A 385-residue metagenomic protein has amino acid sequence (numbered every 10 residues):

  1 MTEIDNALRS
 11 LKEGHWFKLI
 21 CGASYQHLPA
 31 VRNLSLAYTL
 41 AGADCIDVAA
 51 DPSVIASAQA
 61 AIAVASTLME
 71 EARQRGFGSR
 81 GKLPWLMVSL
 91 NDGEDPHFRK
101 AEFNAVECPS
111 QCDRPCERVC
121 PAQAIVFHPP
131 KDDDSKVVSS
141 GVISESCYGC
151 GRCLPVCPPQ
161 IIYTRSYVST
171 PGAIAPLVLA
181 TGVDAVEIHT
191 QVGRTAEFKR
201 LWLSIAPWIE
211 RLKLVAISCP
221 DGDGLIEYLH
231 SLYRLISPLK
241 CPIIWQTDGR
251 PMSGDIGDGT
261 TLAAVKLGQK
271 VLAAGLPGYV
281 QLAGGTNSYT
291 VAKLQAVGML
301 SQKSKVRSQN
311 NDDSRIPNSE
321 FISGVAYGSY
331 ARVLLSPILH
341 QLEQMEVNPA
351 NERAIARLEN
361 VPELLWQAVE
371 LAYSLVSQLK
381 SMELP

Functional and structural regions predicted by a protein language model:
M1, F77-S79, S135-V142, M299-F321: Short, basic, low-complexity termini and linkers enriched in Ser/Thr/Gly/Pro that act as targeting/leader peptides
M1-G22, E70-L83, F98, S381-P385: N-terminal amphipathic alpha-helix/helix-capping segment at the start of soluble metabolic enzymes
G14-A30, L90-Q111, E145, P159-P171: Active-site mouth loops of central-metabolism enzymes
V31-R32, A43-D44, A50, P155 (+3 more regions): Conserved mixed alpha/beta catalytic, RNA-binding, or beta-rich assembly cores of soluble enzyme, regulatory
Y38, A58, V186: Conserved, mostly hydrophobic/aromatic
I55-L90, W202-A216, V265-P277: Alpha-helix-loop-beta-strand connector modules within alpha/beta enzyme cores
D113-V142, G151-V168: Iron-sulfur cluster-binding cysteine motifs and their immediate structural context in ferredoxin-like electron-transfer
E320-P385: C-terminal functional modules
